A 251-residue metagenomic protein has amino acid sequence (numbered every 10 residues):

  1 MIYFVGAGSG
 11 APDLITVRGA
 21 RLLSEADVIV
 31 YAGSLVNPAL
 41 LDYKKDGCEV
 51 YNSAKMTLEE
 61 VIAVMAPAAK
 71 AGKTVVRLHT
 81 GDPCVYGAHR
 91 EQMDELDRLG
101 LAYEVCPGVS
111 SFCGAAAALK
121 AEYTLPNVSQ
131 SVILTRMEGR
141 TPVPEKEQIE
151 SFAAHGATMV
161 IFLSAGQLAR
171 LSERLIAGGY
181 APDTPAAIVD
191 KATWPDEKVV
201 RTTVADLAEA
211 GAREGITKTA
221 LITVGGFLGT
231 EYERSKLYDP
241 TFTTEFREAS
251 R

Functional and structural regions predicted by a protein language model:
M1-V109, A208, A220: Class I S-adenosyl-L-methionine
I2, E60, A71-V75, S131 (+2 more regions): A contiguous loop/helix-start segment that scaffolds small-molecule binding in enzyme catalytic cores
P12-D13, P38, P83-C84, P107 (+7 more regions): Flexible, active-site-adjacent loop/turn segments at secondary-structure boundaries
A20, D42, P67, T124-L125 (+3 more regions): Short secondary-structure boundary/capping segments
Y43-K44, A63-V64, A116-K120, R136-M137 (+1 more regions): Short secondary-structure transition/capping segments
D82-H155, K198-R201: Class I SAM-dependent methyltransferase SAM-binding "motif I" and its flanking Rossmann-like core
